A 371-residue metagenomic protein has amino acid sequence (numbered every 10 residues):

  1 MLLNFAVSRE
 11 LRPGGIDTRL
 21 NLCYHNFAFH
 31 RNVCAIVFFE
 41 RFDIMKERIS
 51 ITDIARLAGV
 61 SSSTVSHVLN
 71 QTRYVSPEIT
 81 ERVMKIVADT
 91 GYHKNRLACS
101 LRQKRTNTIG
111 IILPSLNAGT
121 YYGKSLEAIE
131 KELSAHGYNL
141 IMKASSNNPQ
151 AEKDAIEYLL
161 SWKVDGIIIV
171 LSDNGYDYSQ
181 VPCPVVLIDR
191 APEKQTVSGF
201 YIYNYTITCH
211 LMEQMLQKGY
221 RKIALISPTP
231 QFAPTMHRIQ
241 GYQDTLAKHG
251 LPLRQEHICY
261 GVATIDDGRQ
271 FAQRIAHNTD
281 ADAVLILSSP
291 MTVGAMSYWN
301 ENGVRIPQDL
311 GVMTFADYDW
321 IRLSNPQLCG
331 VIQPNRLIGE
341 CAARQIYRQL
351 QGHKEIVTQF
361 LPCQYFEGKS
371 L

Functional and structural regions predicted by a protein language model:
R12-G14, C23, Q273-L371: Flexible loop/turn connectors
R19-N107: N-terminal helix-turn-helix DNA-binding module of bacterial transcription factors
V37, F42-I44, T90-A155, W162-K163 (+2 more regions): Amphipathic helical "hinge" segments at domain boundaries
T120-A135, I207-L211, A233-P252, D267 (+3 more regions): Short, solvent-exposed amphipathic alpha-helices that sit in or adjacent to ligand/effector-binding or catalytic
I156-V170, A224-S227, T279-P290, G311-M313: Periplasmic-binding protein-like
I169-H210, P290, A316-L328: Flexible loop/hinge segments that line or gate small-molecule binding clefts
S198-L225, Q240-D244, I265-Q273, T292 (+1 more regions): Hydrophobic alpha-helical segments within soluble ligand-binding/sensing domains
L211-L251, E256, E355-S370: An alpha-beta-alpha
